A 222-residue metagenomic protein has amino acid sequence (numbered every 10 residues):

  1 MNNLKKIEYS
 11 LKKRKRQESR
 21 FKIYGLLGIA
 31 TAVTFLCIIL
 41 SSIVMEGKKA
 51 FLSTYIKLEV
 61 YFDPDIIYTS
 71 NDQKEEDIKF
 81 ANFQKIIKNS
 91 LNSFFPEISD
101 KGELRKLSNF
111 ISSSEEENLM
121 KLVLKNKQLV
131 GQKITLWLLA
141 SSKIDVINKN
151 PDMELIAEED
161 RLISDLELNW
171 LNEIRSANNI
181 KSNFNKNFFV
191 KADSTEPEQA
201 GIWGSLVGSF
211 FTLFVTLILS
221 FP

Functional and structural regions predicted by a protein language model:
M1-Y24, A30, I43-Q199: Membrane-topology segments of multi-pass transport proteins
K15, F35, G201, S205: Charged, alpha-helix-enriched surfaces in structured cytosolic catalytic cores of large nucleotide-utilizing machines
G25-G28, A32, V207, F211: Alpha-helical transmembrane segments of integral membrane proteins, emphasizing hydrophobic/aromatic residues
A200-P222: Transmembrane alpha-helix signature in integral membrane proteins
